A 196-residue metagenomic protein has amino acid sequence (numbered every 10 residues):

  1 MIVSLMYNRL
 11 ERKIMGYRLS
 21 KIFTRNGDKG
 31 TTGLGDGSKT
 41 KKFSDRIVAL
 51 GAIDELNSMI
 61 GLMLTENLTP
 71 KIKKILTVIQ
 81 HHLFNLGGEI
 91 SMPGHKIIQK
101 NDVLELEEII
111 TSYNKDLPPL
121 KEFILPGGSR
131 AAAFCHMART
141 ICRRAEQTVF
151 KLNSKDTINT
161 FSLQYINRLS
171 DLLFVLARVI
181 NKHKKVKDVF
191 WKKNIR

Functional and structural regions predicted by a protein language model:
Y7-R196: Phosphate/pyrophosphate-binding loop motifs in nucleotide- or prenyl diphosphate-using proteins
